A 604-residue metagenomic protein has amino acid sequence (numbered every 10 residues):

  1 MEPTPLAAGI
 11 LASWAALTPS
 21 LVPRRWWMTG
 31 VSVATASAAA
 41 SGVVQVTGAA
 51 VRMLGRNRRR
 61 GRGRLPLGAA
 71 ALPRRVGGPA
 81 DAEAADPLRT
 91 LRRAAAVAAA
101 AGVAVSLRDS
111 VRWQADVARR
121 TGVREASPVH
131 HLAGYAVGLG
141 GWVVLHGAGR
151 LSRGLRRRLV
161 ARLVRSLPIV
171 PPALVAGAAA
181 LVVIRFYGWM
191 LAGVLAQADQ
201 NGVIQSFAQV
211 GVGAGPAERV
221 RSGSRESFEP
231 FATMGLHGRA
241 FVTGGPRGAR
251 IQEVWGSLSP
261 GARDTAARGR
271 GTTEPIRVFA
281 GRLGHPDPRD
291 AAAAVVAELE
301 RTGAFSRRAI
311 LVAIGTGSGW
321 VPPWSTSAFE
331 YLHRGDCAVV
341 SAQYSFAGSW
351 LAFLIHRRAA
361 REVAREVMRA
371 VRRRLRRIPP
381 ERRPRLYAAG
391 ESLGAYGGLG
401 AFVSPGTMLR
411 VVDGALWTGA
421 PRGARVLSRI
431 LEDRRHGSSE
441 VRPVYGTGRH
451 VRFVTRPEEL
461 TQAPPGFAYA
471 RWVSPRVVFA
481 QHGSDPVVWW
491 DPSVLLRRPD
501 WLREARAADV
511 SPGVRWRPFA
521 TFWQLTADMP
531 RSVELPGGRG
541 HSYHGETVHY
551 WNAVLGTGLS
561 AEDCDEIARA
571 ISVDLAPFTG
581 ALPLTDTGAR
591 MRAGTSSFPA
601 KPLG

Functional and structural regions predicted by a protein language model:
E2-N57, G63-R383, S404-G604: C-terminal His-loop and adjacent cap/lid subdomain of alpha/beta-hydrolase
A388-A395: Gly/Ala-rich beta-loop-alpha elbow adjacent to hydrolase catalytic centers
A395-G406: Short glycine-enriched nucleophile-adjacent loop and the immediately C-terminal alpha-helix near the catalytic center
